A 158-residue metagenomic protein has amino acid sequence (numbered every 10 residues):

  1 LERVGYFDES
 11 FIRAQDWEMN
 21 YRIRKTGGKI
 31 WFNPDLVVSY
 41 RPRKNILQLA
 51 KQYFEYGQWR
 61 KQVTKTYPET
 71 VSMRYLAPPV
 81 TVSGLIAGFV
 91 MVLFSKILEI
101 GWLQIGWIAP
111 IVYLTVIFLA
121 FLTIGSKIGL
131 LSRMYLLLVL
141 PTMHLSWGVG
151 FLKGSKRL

Functional and structural regions predicted by a protein language model:
L1-G5: Conserved nucleotide-sugar donor-binding and metal-coordinating catalytic region shared by glycosyltransferases
Y6, G28-K29, Q58, S146 (+2 more regions): Generic structural signal for secondary-structure transition and capping sites
D8-V71: Catalytic donor/gating beta->alpha subdomain of glycosyltransferases that bind UDP-sugars
S72-M73, L137: Juxtamembrane helix-capping/reentrant segments at transmembrane boundaries
M73-V80: Select subsegments of transmembrane alpha-helices in polytopic membrane proteins, especially boundary-proximal
T81-L158: Membrane-embedded multi-pass helical conduit in multi-pass membrane proteins, especially envelope-biosynthetic
